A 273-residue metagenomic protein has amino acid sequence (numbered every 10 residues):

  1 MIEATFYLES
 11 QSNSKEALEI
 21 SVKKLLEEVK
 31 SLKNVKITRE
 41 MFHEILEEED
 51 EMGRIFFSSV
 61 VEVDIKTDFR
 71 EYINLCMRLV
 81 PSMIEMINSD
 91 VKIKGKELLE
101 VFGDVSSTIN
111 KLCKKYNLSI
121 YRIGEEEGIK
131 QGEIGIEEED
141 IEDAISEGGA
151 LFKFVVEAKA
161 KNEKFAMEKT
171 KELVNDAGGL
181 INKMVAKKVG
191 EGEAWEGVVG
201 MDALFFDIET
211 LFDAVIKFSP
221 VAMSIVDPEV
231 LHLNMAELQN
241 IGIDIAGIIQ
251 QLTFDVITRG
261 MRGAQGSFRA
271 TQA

Functional and structural regions predicted by a protein language model:
M1-A273: Long, contiguous binding/interaction regions
